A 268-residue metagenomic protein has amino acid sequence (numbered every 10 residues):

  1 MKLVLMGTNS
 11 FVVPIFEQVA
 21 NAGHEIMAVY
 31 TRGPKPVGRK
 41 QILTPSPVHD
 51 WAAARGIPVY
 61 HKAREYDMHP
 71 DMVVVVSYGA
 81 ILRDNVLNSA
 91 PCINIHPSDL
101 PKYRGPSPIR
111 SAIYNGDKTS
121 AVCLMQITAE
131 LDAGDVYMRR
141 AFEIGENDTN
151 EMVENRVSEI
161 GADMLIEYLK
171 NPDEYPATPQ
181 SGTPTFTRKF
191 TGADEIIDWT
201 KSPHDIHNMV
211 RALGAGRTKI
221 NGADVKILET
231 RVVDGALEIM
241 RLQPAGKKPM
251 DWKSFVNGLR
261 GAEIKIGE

Functional and structural regions predicted by a protein language model:
M1-G38: N-terminal Rossmann-like dinucleotide-binding module
T8-F11, A63-E65, Y78-I81: Short beta->alpha connector loops
N21-A22, M72-F186: Donor/substrate-binding cores of folate-linked one-carbon enzymes
M27, P70-D71: Conserved acidic residues
G33-A53: N-terminal beta-loop-helix "entrance" segment that forms/cooperates in small-molecule cofactor or anionic ligand
V59-M68, V232-D234: Short acidic low-complexity segments
G182-I197: PAPS-dependent sulfotransferase catalytic core
D194, D198-E268: An anion-binding loop in the catalytic cleft
